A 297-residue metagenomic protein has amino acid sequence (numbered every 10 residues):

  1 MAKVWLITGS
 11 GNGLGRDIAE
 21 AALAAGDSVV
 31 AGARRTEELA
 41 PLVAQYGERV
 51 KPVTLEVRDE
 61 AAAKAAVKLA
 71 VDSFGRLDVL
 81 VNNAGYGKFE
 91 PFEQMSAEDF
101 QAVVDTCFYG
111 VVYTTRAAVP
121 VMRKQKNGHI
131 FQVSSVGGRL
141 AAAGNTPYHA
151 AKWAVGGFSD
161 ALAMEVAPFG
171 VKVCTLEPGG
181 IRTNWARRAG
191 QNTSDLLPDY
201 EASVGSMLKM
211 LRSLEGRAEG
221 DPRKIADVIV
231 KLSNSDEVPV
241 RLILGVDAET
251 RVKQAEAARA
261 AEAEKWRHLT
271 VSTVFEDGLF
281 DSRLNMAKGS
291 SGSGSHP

Functional and structural regions predicted by a protein language model:
G11-N12: Conserved glycine-rich cofactor-binding loop
E48, L69-N82, K88: A glycine-rich helix->loop->beta "capping" turn within Rossmann-like NAD(P)(H)-dependent oxidoreductase domains
L55-A65, A97: The beta1-alpha1 cofactor-binding region of Rossmann-like NAD(H)/NADP(H)-dependent oxidoreductases
P91-F92, D99-Q101: Substrate-binding pocket helix/loop in short-chain dehydrogenase/reductase
T115, A151: Active-site helix of classical SDR
S135: Residue(s) in the substrate-gating loop at a strand-loop-helix junction that position the organic substrate next
P168-P239: SDR active-site lid
